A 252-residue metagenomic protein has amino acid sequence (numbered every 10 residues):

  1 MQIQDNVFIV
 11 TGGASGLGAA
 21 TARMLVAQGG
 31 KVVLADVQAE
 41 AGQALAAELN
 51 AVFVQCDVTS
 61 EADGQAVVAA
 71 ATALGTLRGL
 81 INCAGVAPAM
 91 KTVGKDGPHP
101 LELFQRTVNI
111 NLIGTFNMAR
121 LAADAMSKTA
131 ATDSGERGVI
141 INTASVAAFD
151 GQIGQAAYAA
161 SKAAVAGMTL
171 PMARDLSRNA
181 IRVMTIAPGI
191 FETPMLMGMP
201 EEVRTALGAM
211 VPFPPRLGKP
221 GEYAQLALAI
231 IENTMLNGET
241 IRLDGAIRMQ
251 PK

Functional and structural regions predicted by a protein language model:
Q2-V32: Canonical Rossmann dinucleotide-binding motif of NAD(H)/NADP(H)-dependent dehydrogenases/reductases, specifically
A39-E40, C56-A66, L101: The beta1-alpha1 cofactor-binding region of Rossmann-like NAD(H)/NADP(H)-dependent oxidoreductases
A87-Q105, D124, K128-S134, G154-A157 (+1 more regions): Conserved mid-core segment of classical short-chain dehydrogenase/reductases
A119, S161: Active-site helix of classical SDR
D124, A173-D175: Alpha-helical segment proximal to the catalytic Tyr-Lys
S145: Residue(s) in the substrate-gating loop at a strand-loop-helix junction that position the organic substrate next
K219-L243, R248: C-terminal substrate-recognition "lid" of short-chain dehydrogenase/reductases
